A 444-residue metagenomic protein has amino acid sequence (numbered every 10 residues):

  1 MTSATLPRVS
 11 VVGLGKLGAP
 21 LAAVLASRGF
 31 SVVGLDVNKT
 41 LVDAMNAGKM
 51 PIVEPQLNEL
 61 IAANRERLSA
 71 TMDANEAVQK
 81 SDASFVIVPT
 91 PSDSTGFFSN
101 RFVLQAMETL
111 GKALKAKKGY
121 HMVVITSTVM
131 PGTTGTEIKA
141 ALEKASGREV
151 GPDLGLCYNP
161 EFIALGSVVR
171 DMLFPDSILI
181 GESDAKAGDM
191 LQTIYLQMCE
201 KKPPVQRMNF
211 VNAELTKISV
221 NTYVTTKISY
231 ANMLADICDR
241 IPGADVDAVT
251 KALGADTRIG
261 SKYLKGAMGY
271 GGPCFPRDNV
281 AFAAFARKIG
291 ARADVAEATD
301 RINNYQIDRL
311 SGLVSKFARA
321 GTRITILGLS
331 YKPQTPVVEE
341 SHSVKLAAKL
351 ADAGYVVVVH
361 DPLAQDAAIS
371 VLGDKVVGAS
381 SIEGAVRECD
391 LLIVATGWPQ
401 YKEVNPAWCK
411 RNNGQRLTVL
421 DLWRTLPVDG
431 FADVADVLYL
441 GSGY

Functional and structural regions predicted by a protein language model:
T2-Y444: Structural/interface elements that position substrates and couple domains in central-metabolism enzymes
